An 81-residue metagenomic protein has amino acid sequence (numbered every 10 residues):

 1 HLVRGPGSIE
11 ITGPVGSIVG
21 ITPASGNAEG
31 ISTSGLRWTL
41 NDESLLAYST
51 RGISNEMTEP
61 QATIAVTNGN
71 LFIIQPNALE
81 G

Functional and structural regions predicted by a protein language model:
H1: Short, acidic/small-residue loops that bind anionic groups at enzyme active sites
R4-G81: Long, charged alpha-helical interface segments
